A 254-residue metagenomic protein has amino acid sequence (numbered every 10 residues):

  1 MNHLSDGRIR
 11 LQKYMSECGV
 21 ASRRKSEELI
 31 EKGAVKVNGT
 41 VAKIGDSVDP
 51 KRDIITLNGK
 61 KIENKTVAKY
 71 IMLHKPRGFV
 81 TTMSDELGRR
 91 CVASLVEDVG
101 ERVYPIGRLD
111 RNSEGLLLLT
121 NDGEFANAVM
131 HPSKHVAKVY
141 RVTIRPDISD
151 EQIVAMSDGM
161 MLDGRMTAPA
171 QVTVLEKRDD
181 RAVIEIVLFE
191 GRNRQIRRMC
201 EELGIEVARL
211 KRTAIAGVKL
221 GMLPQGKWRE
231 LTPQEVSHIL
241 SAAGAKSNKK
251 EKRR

Functional and structural regions predicted by a protein language model:
M1-R254: Basic, flexible Lys/Arg- and Gly-enriched helix-loop patches that mediate nucleic-acid binding at interfaces with rRNA
